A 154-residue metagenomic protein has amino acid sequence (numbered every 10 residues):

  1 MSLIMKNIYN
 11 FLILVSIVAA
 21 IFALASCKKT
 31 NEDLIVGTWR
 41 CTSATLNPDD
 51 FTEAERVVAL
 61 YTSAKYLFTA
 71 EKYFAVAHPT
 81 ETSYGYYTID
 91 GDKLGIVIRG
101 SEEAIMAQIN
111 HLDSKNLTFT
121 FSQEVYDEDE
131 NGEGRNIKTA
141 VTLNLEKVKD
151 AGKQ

Functional and structural regions predicted by a protein language model:
M1-S2, A151: Short hotspots in intrinsically disordered terminal tails
S2-I13: Bacterial N-terminal signal peptides that target proteins for export
F22-S26: C-terminal motif of bacterial Sec signal peptides marking the signal peptidase cleavage site
C27-Y84, D90-Q154: Lipid interaction determinants
